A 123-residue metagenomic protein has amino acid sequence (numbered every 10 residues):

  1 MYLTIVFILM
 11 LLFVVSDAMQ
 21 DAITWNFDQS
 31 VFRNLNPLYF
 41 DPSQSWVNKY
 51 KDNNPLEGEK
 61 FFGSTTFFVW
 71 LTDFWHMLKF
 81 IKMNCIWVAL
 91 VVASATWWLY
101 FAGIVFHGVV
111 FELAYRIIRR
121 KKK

Functional and structural regions predicted by a protein language model:
Y2-K123: Catalytic phosphate/metal-binding cores of nucleic-acid and nucleotide-processing enzymes, i.e., regions that mediate
